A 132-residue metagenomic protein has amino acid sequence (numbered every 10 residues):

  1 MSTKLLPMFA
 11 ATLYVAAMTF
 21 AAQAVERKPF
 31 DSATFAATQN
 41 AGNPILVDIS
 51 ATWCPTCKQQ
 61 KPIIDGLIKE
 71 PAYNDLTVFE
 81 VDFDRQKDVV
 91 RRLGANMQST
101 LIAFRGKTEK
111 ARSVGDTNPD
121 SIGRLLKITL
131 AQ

Functional and structural regions predicted by a protein language model:
M1-A10: Bacterial N-terminal signal peptides that target proteins for export
A10-A17: Bacterial N-terminal signal peptides
R27-P44: A short beta-strand-turn-helix
G42-I45, I49-W53, M97: Short pre-active-site segment immediately N-terminal to redox-active cysteine/selenocysteine motifs in thiol-based
I49, Y73-K87: Thiol-based oxidoreductase modules, predominantly thioredoxin-like and allied folds used for disulfide exchange
K58-A72: Typically the conserved alpha-helix immediately C-terminal to a functionally engaged Cys/Sec in thioredoxin-like
L93-I102: Structural micro-motif
A103-Q132: Non-catalytic, surface beta->alpha helical segment in thiol-disulfide oxidoreductase systems
